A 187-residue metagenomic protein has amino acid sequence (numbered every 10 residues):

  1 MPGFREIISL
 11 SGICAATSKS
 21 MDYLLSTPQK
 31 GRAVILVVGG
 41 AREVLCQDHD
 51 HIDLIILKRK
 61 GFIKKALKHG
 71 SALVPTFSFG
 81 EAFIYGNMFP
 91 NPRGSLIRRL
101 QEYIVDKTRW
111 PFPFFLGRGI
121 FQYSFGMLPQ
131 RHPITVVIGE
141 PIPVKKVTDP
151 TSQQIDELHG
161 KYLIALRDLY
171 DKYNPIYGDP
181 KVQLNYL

Functional and structural regions predicted by a protein language model:
M1-V137, P141-I142, T148-P150: Soluble catalytic domains of membrane acyltransferases
R32-A33, R167, L187: Structured cytosolic regulatory/catalytic domains appended to multi-pass membrane proteins
P129-Q130, R167, D171, L184: Catalytic cores of transferase enzymes with a strong primary signal for eukaryotic protein kinases
I134-V137, Q153-Y170, I176: Pol beta-like nucleotidyltransferase catalytic core
N174-L187: C-terminal helix/juxtamembrane-tail motif
